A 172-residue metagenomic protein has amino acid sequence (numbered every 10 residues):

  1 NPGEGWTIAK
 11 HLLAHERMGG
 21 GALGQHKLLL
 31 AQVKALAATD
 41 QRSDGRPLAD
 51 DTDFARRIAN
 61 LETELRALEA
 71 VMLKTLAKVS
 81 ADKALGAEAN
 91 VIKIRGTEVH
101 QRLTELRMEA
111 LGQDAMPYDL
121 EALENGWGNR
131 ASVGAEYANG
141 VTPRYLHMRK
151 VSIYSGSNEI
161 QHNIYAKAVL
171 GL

Functional and structural regions predicted by a protein language model:
N1-L68, V151, K167: Glycine-rich beta->alpha junctions and the first turn(s) of the following alpha-helix
G3-H15, G19-A22, D114-L172: Glycine-rich phosphate/cofactor-binding loops in nucleotide/flavin-utilizing enzymes
L12, Q32-D40, V71-K74, K78 (+4 more regions): Generic, well-ordered alpha-helical scaffold segments in large soluble proteins
H26, A59, M108-M116, L146: Short flexible/disordered coil segments
A35, I94, I164: Surface-exposed charge patches
G45, A49, R66-N129: C-terminal helix-coil-helix/basic helical segment that borders enzyme active sites and/or dimer interfaces and provides
D50, R57-N60, E64, A84-E88 (+3 more regions): Secondary-structure capping and boundary motifs in well-ordered enzyme cores
